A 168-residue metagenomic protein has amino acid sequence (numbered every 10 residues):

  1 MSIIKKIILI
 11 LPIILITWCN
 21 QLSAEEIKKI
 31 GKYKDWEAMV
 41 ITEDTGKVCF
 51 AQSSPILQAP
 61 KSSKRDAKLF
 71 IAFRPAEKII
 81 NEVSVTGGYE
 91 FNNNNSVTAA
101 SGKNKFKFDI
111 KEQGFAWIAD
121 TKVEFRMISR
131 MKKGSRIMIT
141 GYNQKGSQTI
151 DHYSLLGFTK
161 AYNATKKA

Functional and structural regions predicted by a protein language model:
M1-I7: Positively charged n-region of N-terminal signal peptides that target proteins for export
I8-T17: Bacterial N-terminal signal peptides
W18-A24: Sec/Tat signal peptide C-region and signal peptidase I cleavage site
A24-A168: A generic "folded-domain core" signal
